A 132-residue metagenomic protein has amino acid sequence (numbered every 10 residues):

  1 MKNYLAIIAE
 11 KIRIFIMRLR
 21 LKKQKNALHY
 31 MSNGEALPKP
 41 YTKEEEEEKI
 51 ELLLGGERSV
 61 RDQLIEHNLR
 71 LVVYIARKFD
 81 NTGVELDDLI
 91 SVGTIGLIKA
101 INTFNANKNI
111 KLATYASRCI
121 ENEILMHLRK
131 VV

Functional and structural regions predicted by a protein language model:
M1-I8, I12, I16: Membrane-cytosol interface segments
I14-V132: Alpha-helical promoter-recognition and RNA polymerase-docking modules of transcription initiation factors, dominated by
